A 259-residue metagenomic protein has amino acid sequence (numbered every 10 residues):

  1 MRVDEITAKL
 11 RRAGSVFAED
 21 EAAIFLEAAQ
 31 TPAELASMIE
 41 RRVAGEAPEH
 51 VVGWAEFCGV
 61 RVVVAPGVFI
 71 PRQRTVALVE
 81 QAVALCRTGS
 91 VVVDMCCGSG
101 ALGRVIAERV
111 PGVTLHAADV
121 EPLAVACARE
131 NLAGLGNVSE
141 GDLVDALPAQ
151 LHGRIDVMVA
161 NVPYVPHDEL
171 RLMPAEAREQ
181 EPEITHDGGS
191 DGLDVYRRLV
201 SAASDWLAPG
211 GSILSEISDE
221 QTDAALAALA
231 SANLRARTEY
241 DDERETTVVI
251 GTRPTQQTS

Functional and structural regions predicted by a protein language model:
M1-V16: Non-catalytic nucleic-acid substrate-recognition regions in nucleic-acid-modifying enzymes
E19-L85: Conserved AdoMet
F25, G45, T75, L102 (+6 more regions): Residue-level signal for inorganic ion chemistry
E27, E80-A84, R104, E108 (+6 more regions): Short, well-ordered alpha-helices that flank and scaffold nucleotide-derived cofactor binding pockets
R74-L172, R197: Conserved SAM/SAH cofactor-binding pocket of Class I
V162-V195: Mobile active-site "lid"/loop adjacent to the S-adenosyl-L-methionine
S190-G251: Conserved Class I SAM-dependent methyltransferase catalytic core
I250-S259: C-terminal lobe and adjacent flexible extensions of AdoMet/dcAdoMet transferase-like proteins
